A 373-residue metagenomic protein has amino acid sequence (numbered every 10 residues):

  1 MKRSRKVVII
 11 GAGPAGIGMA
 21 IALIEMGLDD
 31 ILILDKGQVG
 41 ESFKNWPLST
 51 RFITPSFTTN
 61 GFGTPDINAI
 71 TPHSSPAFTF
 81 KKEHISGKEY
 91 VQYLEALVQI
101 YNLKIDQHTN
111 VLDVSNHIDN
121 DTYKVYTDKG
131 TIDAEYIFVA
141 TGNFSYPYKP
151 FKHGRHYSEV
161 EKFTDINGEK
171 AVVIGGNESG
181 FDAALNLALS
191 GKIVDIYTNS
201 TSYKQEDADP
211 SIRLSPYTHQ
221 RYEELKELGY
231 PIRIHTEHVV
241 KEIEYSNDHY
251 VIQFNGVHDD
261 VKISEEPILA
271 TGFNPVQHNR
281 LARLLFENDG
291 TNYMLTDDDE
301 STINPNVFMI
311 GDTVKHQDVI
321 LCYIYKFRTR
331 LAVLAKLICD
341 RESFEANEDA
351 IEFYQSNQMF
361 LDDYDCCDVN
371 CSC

Functional and structural regions predicted by a protein language model:
V8-I10, T131-F144, I174, K262-N274: Short hydrophobic core segments
I10-L28, E161-E206, D298-S343: Rossmann-like dinucleotide/flavin-binding elements
K36-V91, Y197-R213: Glycine-rich active-site loop/strand segments that organize a redox cofactor
S86-E89, Y136-S190, N288-D298: Glycine-rich dinucleotide-binding loop and its adjacent helix/turn
Q107-D121, T236-D248: A conserved short coil-to-beta-strand element within the FAD-binding core of flavoproteins
R155-D165, I263, A270-L321: FAD-site-proximal beta/loop scaffold in flavoenzymes
L189-F286, A346-Y354: A Rossmann-like FAD-binding core segment of flavoenzymes
V333, D340-C373: Mid-to-C-terminal Rossmann-like scaffold of FAD/NAD(P)H-dependent oxidoreductases
